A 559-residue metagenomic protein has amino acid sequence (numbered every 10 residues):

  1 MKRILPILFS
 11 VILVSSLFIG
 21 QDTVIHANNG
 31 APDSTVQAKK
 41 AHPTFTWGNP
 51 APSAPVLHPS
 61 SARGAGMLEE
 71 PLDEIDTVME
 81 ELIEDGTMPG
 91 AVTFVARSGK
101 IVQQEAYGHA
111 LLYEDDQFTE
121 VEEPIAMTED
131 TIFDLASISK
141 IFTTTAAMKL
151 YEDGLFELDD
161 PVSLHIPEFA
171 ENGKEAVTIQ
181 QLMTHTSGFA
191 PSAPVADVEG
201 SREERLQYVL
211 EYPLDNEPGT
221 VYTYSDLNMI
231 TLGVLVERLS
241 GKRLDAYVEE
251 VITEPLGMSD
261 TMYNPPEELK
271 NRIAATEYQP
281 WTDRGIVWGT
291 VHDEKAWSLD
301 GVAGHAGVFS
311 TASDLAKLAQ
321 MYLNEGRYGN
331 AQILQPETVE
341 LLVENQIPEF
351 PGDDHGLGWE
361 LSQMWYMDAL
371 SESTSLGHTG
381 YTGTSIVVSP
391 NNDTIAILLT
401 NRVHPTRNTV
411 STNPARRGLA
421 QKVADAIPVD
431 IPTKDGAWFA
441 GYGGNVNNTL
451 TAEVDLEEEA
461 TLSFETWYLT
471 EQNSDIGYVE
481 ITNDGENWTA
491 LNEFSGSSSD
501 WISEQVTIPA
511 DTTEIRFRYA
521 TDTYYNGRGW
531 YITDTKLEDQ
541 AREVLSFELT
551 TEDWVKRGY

Functional and structural regions predicted by a protein language model:
K2-T23: Sec-dependent N-terminal signal peptides of Gram-positive bacterial secreted proteins and lipoproteins
G20-P32: Signal peptide processing junction and immediate N-terminal pro/mature segment of secreted/exported proteins
K39-V56, E105, L111, D116 (+1 more regions): Short, surface-exposed loop or secondary-structure junction motifs that flank catalytic or metal-binding residues
S53-F133, E157, E211: Short, conserved catalytic-motif segment at the N-terminal edge
L68, T93-K100, D134-P161, L182 (+5 more regions): Alpha-helical scaffold elements that line and support the substrate/ligand-binding pocket of soluble hydrolases
V95-S98, S163-A170, E340: Acidic helix-start/capping segments at beta-turn-to-alpha-helix junctions
E344-Q346, S371-T374, T382, N391-N392 (+1 more regions): Beta-sandwich/jellyroll recognition modules and their flexible linkers
S385-I386: Non-globular disordered terminal and juxtamembrane segments underlying protein topogenesis/assembly
